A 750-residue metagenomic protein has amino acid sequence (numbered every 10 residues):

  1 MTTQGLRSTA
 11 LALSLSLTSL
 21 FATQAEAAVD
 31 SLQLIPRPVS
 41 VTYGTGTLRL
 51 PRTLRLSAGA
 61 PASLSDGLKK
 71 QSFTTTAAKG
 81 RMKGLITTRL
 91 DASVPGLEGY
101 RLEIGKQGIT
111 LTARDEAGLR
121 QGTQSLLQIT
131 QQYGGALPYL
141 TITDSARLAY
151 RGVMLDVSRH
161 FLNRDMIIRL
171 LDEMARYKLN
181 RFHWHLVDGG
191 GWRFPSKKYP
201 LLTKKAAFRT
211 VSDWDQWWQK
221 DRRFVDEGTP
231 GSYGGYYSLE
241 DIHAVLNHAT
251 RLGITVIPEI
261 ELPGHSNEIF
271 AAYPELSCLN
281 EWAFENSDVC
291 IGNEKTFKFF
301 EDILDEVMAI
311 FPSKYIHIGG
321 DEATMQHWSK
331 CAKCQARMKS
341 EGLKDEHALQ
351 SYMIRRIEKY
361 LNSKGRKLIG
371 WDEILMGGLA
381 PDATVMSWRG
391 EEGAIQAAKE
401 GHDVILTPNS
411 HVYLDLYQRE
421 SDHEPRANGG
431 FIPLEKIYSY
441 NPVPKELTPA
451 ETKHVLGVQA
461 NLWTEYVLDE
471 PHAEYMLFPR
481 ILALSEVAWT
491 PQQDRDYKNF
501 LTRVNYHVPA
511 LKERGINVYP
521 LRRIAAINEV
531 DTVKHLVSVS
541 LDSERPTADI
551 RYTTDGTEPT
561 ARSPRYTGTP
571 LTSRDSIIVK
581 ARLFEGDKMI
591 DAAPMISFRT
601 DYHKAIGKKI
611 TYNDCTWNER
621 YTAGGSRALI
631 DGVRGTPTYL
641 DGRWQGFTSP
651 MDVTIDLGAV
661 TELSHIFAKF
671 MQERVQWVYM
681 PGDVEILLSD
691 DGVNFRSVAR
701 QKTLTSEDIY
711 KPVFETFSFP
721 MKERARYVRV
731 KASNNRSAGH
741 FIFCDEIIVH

Functional and structural regions predicted by a protein language model:
M1-L11: Bacterial N-terminal signal peptides that target proteins for export
A12, S16, A25-R151, K364-W371 (+6 more regions): Acidic, contiguous N-terminal accessory segments
E26-A27, P491, R495-D652: Short, compositionally stereotyped local motifs that mark structural "simplifiers"
S31, P95-Y315, R356, Y360 (+1 more regions): Feature activates predominantly on carbohydrate-active enzymes
D115, L583-D587, N734-R736: Surface-exposed loop/turn motifs at beta-strand-loop junctions within extracellular Ig-like and Fibronectin type III
I269, C278-N280, F284-P381, W388-Q396: Active-site neighborhood of glycoside hydrolase catalytic domains
L368-E373, G378-A383, R389-S538: Flexible, acidic glycine-rich loops studded with aromatic residues
G635-A699, K711-H750: Aromatic, loop-rich ligand-recognition surfaces of beta-strand-rich domains
